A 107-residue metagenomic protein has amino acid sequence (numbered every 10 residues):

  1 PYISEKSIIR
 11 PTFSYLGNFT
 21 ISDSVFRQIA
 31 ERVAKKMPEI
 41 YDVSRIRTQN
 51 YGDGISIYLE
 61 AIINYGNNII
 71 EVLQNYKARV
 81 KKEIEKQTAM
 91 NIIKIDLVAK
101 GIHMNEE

Functional and structural regions predicted by a protein language model:
S4-R10, G54-E60, E83: Short amphipathic alpha-helical segments, especially helix-boundary/capping motifs
E5-I46, G52: N-proximal, solvent-exposed amphipathic alpha-helical segments enriched in charged/polar residues
V25, I63, N67-E71: A generic structural signal for alpha-helix starts
A30, I69-N91: Short, non-transmembrane amphipathic alpha-helical segments
M37-N64, A99-M104: Short edge beta-strands and adjacent turn/loop segments
K86-M104: A short amphipathic beta-strand at an alpha->beta junction
E107: Flexible lysine-rich "adenylation lid" loop at the C-terminal edge of ANL adenylation domains
